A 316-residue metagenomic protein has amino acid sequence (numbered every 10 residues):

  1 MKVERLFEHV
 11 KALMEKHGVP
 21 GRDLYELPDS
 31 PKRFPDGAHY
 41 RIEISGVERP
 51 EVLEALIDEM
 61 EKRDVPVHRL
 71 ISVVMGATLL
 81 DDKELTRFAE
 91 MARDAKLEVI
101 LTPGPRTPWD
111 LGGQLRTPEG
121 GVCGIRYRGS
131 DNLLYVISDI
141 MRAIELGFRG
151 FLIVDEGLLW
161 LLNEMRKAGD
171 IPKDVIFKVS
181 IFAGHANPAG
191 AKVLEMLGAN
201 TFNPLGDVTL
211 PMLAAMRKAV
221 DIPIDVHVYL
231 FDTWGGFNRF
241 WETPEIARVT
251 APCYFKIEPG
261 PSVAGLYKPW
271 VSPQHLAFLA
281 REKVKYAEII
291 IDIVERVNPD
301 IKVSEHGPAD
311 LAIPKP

Functional and structural regions predicted by a protein language model:
M1-F148, I153-H185, L210-P316: Active-site pocket-lining/capping segments in soluble small-molecule metabolic enzymes
F151, A199-L205: Conserved catalytic-core segments centered on acid/base and nucleophilic motifs
A186-G190: Short, glycine/polar-rich helix-capping loops at beta-to-alpha or helix-loop-helix junctions that flank or form
